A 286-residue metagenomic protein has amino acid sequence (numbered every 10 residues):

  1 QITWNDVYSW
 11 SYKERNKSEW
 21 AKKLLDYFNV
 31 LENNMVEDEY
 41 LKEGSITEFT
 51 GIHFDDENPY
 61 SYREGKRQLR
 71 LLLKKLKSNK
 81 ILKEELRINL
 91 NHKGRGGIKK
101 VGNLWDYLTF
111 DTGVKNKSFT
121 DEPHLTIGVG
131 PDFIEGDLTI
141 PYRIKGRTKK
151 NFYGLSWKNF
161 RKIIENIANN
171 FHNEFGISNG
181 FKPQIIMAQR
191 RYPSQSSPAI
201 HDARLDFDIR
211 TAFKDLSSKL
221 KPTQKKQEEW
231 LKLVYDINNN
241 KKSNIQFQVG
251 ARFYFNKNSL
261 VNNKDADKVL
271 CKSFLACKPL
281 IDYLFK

Functional and structural regions predicted by a protein language model:
T3-K83, Y192-K286: Long, solvent-exposed, polar/charged low-complexity segments
W4, F28, E32-N33, V114-K117 (+1 more regions): Short, surface-exposed, charge-dense and proline/glycine-enriched linear segments
K83-T126: Amphipathic, interaction-prone secondary-structure segments
K115-F119, R147-L155, N239-K242: Intrinsically disordered, low-complexity coil segments
T120, G128, Y142-I144: An aromatic- and glycine-enriched ligand-binding surface/loop that stacks and positions planar moieties
P123-T126, G130-E135: Internal, hydrophobic cores of structured domains that mediate oligomerization or house catalytic pockets within large
D132-S217: Compact, glycine/acidic-enriched structural inserts
